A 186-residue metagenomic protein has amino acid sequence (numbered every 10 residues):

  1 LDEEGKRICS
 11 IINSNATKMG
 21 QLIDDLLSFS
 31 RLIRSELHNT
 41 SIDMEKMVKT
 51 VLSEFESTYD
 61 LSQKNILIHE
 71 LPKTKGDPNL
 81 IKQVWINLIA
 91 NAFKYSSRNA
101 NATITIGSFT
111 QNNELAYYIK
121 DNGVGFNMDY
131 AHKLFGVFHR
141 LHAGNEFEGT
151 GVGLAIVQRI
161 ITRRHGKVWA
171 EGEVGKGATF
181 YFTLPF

Functional and structural regions predicted by a protein language model:
S14-M19: Short alpha-helical segment of the dimerization/phosphotransfer core of two-component systems
H38-S53, T105-S108: A conserved beta-strand-to-alpha-helix junction within the catalytic ATP-binding
A92-S96: Short helix-loop "hinge" at the ATP-lid/N-box region of the Bergerat-fold HATPase_c
N101-N113: Short beta-strand/loop element within the Bergerat-fold HATPase_c
F126-F138: Short conserved segment of the HATPase_c
V152-G153, V157: Short alpha-helical Gxxx[C/S/T] motif in the catalytic ATP-binding
I161-T162: Detector for a conserved hydrophobic position within an alpha-helical segment of the HATPase_c
H165-E171: Glycine-rich ATP-binding loops of the HATPase_c
